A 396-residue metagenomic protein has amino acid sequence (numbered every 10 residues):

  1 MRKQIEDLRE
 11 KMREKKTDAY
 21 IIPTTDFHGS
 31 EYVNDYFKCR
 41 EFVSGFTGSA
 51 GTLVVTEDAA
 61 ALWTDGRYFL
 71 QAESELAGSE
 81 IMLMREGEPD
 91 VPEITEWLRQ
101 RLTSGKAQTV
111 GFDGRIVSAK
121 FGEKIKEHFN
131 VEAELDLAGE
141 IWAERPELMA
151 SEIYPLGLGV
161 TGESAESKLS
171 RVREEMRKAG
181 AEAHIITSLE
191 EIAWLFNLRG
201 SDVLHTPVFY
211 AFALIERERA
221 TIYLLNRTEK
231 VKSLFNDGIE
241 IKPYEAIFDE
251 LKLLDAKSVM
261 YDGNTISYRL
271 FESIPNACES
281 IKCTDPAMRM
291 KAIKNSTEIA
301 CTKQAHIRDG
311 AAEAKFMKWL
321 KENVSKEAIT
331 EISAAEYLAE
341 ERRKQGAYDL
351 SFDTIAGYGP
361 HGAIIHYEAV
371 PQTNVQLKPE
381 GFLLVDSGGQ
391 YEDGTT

Functional and structural regions predicted by a protein language model:
M1-T330, R343-L350: Terminal domain-start leader segments
H28-E31, Q390-T396: Short, Lys/Arg- and Gly-enriched loop/turn segments at beta-strand edges
E75, T206-P207, L377, G394-T396: Short glycine/proline-enriched turns and hinge-like loops at secondary-structure junctions
L195, Y367, G394: Short glycine/serine/threonine-rich phosphate/pyrophosphate-binding segments that cradle anionic phosphate groups
K318, E322, E340-A347, H361-I365 (+1 more regions): Conserved helix-loop functional segments at active or binding sites
A335, A339-E341, I355-P379: Flexible, glycine/threonine-enriched loop-and-boundary segments that flank and lead into catalytic domains of large
D386: Catalytic cores of Mg2+-dependent Asp-rich isoprenoid enzymes
